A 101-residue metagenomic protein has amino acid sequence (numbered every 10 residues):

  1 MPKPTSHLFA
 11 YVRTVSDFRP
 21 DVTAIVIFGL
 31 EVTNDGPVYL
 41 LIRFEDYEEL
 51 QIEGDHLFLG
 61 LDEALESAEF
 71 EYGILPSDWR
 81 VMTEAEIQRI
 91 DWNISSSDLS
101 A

Functional and structural regions predicted by a protein language model:
M1-D21: Negatively charged, low-complexity tracts enriched in Asp/Glu with abundant Ser/Thr
V22-I52: Short aromatic-glycine-(Arg/Gly/Cys) micro-motifs in beta-strand/loop hairpins
Y47-A101: Mixed-charge, Lys/Arg-enriched low-complexity segments
